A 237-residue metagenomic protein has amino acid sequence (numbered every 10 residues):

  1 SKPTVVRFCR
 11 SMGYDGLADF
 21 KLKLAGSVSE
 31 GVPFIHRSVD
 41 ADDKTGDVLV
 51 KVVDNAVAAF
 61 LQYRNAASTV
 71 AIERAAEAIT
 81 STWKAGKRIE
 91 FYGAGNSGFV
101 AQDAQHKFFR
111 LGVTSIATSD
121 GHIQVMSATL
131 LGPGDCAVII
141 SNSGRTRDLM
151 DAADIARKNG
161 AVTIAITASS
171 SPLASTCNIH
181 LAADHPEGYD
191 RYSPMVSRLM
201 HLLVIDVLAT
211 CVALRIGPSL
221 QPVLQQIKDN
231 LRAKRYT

Functional and structural regions predicted by a protein language model:
K2-R74: HTH-adjacent hinge/linker in prokaryotic transcriptional regulators
L17, T45-L49, V53-A56, I72 (+6 more regions): Generic structural signal for well-ordered, non-membrane alpha-helical segments in soluble metabolic enzymes
L22-A25, T80, Q225-D229: Short amphipathic alpha-helical surface patches that mediate protein-protein
E30, D151, Y236-T237: Alpha-helical membrane-embedding segments and immediately adjacent membrane-interface amphipathic helices
G31, A67-V70, G86-I89, R215 (+1 more regions): Short secondary-structure junctions and interdomain/linker hinges
A75-I79: Generic hydrophobic alpha-helical segments
T80-L203, A209-G217: Glycine-rich phosphate-binding loops that contact phosphosugars or nucleotide phosphates
P218-T237: A short, charged, Gly/Pro-tolerant segment at domain boundaries
